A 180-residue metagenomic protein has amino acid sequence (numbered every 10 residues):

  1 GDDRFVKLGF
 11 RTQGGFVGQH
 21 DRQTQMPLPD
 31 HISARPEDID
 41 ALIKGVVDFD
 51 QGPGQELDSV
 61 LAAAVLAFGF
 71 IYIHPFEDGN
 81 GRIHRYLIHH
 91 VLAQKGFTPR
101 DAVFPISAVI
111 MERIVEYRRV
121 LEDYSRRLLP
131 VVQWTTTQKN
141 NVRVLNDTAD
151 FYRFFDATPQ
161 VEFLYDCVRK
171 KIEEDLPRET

Functional and structural regions predicted by a protein language model:
G1-T180: FIC/Doc superfamily catalytic core
